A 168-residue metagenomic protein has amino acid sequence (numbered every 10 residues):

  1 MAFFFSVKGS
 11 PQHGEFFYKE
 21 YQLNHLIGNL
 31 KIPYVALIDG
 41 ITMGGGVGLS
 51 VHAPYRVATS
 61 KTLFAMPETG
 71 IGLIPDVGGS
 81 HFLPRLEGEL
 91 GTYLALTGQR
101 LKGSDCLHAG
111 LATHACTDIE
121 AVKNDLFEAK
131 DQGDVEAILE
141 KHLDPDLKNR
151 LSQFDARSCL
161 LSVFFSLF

Functional and structural regions predicted by a protein language model:
M1-Q22, G72: Glycine- (often His-adjacent) and acidic-residue-rich active-site loop that binds/positions the CoA thioester
A2-S6, A53-T59, S80, L86-E87: A glycine- and small-aliphatic-rich helix-loop capping segment at beta-alpha/alpha-beta transitions that lines
K19-Q22, L26, F82, D125: Alpha-helical scaffold segments in soluble metabolic enzymes
I27-I71, P75, Y93-L94, G98-Q99 (+2 more regions): Glycine-rich beta-to-alpha active-site loop
G28-N29, R85, H108, V163: Solvent-exposed polar/charged
D76-G133: Contiguous mid-protein beta-loop-alpha structural module that forms a pocket-lining wall or clamp of enzyme active
A112-F168: Amphipathic alpha-helical blocks and their helix-capping loop/short-beta junctions
